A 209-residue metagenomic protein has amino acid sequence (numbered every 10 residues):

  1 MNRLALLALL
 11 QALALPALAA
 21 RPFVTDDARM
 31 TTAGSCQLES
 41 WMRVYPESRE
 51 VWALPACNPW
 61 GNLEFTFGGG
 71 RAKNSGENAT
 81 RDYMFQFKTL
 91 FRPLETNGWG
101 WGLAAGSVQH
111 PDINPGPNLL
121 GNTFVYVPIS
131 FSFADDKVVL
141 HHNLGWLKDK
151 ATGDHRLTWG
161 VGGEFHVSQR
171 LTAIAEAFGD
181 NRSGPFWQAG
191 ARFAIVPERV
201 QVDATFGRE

Functional and structural regions predicted by a protein language model:
M1-L6: Bacterial N-terminal signal peptides that target proteins for export
L7, A17-L18: Cleavable N-terminal signal peptides
L7-A8, D26: Generic detector of short alpha-helix boundary/capping microenvironments and adjacent low-complexity segments
A19-E209: Transmembrane beta-barrel domains of Gram-negative outer membranes and organellar outer membranes
